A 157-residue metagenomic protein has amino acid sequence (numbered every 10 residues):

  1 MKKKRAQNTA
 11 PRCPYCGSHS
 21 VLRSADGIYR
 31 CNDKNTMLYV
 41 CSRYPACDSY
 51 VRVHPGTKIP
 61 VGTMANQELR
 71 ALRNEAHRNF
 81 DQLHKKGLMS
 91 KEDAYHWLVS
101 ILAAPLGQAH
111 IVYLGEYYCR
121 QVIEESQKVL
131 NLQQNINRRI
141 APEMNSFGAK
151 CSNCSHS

Functional and structural regions predicted by a protein language model:
M1-C16, S126, R139, E143: A broadly conserved sequence feature marking short terminus-proximal activation segments in nucleic acid-centric
R5-R12, K34-M37, R43: Short metal-coordination and nucleic-acid-contact micro-motifs, chiefly zinc-binding Cys/His arrays
S18-N32: Short recognition patches in nucleic-acid-associated and regulatory proteins
T36, Y50, C151-C154: Cysteine-cluster motifs in flexible loop/terminal segments that predominantly coordinate metals
L38-Q67: Short metal-binding segments enriched for Cys and/or His
G56-E92: Extended interfacial segments that mediate partner engagement and assembly in macromolecular machines
A94-K128: Short, compact, well-ordered microdomains
V129-S157: Long C-terminal interaction/binding lobes of large macromolecular proteins
